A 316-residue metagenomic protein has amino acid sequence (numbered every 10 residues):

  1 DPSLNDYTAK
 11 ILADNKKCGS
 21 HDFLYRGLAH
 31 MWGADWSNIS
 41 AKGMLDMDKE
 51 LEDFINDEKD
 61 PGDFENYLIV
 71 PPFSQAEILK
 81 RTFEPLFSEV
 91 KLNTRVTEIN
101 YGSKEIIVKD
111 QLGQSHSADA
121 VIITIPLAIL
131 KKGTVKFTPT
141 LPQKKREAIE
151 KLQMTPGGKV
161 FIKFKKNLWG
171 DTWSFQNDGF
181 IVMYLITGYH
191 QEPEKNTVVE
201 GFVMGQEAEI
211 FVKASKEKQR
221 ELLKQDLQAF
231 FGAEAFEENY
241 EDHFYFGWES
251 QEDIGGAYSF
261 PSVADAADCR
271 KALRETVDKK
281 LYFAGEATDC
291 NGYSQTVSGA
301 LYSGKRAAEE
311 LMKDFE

Functional and structural regions predicted by a protein language model:
D1-E316: FAD-dinucleotide binding site
